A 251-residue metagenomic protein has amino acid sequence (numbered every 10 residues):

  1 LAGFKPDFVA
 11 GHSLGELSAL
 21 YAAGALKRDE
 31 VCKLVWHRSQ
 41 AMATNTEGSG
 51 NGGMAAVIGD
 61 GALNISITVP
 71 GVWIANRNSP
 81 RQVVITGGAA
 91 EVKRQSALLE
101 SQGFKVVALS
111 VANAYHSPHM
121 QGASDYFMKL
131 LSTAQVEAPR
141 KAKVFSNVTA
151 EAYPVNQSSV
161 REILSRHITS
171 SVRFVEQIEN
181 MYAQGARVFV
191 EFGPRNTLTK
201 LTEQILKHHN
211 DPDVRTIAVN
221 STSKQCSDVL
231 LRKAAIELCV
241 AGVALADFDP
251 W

Functional and structural regions predicted by a protein language model:
L1-I67, Q102-A114, V188-H208, R215-S223 (+1 more regions): FabD-like malonyl-/acyl-CoA
G11-H12, R77, G88: Conserved alpha/beta-hydrolase "nucleophile elbow" surrounding the catalytic nucleophile
L34, R94-Q95, Q177: Hydrophobic side chains in well-ordered alpha-helices
A55-A56, E100-F192, K200, H208 (+3 more regions): Acyltransferase
G61-A62, G87-V92: Helix N-cap motif at beta-to-alpha junctions
N64-P80: Gly/Ser-centered flexible loop/linker motifs
S66-P70, V92-Q102: Short amphipathic alpha-helices in soluble, non-transmembrane regions that often serve as interface/regulatory elements
R81-G87: A generic structural motif
